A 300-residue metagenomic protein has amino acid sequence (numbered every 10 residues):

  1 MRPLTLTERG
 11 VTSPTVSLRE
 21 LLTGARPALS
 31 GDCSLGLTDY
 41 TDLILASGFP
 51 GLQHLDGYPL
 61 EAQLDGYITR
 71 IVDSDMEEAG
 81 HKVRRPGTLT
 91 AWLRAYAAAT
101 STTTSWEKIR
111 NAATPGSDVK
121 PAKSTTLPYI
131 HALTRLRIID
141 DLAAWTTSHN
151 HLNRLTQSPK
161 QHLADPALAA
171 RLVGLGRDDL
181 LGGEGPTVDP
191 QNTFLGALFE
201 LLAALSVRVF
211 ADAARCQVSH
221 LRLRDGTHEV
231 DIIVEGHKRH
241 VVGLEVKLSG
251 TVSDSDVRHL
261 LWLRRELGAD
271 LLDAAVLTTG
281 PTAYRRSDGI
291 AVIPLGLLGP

Functional and structural regions predicted by a protein language model:
M1-T102: Interdomain motor-coupling "hinge/lid" segment immediately C-terminal to the ATP-binding subdomain of NTP-driven enzymes
G57-H240: Accessory nucleic acid-recognition modules appended to NTPase machines
F210-A213, W262-D270: Arginine/glycine-rich "motif VI" loop of SF2 helicases in the C-terminal RecA-like domain
I233, V242-T251: Active-site ExK catalytic segment of metal-dependent nucleases
H240-V242, D273: Structural motif
G250-L260: Active-site-adjacent loop/helix micro-motif of nuclease/hydrolase catalytic cores
L272-T278: Short, hydrophobic beta-strand segments that form beta-sheet elements in well-ordered domains
T279-P300: Domain-level recognition of nuclease-like catalytic cores that cleave nucleotide substrates
